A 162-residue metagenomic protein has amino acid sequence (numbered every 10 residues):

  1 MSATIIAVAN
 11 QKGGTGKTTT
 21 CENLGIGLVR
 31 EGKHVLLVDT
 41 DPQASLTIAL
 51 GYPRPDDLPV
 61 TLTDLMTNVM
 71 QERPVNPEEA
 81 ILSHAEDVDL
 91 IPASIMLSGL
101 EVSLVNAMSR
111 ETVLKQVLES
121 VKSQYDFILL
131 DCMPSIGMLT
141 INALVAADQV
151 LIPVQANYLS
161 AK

Functional and structural regions predicted by a protein language model:
M1-K162: P-loop NTP-binding core
